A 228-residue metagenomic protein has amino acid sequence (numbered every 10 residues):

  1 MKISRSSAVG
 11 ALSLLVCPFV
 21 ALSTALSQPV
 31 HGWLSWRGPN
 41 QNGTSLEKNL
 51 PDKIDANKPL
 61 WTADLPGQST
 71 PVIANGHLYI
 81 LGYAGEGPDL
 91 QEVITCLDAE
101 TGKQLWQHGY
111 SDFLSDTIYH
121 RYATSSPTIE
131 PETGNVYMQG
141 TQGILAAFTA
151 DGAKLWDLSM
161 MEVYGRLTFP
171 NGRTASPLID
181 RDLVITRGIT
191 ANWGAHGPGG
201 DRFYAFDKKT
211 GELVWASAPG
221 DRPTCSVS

Functional and structural regions predicted by a protein language model:
M1-V9: N-terminal secretory signal peptides that target proteins for export/translocation
G10-S23: Bacterial N-terminal signal peptides
L26-S228: Noncatalytic, solvent-exposed loop/strand surfaces of beta-propeller-type extracellular/periplasmic domains
